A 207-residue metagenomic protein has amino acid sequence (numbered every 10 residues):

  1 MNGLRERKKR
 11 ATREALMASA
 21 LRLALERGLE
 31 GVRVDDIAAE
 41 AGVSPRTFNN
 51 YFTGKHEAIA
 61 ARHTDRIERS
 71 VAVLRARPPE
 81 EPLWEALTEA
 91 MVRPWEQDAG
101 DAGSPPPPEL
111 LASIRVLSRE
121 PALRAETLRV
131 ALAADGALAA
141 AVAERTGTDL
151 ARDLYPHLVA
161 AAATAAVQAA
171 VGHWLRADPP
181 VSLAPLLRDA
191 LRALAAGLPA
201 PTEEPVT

Functional and structural regions predicted by a protein language model:
M1-E40, P185: Basic, helix-initiating cap at the start of DNA-binding domains
M1-K8, R152, L198-T207: N-terminal intrinsically disordered/low-complexity leader segments
G3, G28-L29, G42, N49-A61: HTH DNA-binding helix-turn interface
L16, G54-I59, R69-S70: Short amphipathic alpha-helical segment with a characteristic S/N-K-E followed by hydrophobic residues
D36-A39, F48, L87: Append "Primarily bacterial transcriptional regulators
E68-S113: Hydrophobic alpha-helical connector segments
I114-V116, P121-T146, L154-A161: Amphipathic alpha-helical packing segments from all-alpha helical-bundle domains
A140, E144, R176-T207: C-terminal peripheral helix-coil segments that are non-catalytic and often amphipathic
